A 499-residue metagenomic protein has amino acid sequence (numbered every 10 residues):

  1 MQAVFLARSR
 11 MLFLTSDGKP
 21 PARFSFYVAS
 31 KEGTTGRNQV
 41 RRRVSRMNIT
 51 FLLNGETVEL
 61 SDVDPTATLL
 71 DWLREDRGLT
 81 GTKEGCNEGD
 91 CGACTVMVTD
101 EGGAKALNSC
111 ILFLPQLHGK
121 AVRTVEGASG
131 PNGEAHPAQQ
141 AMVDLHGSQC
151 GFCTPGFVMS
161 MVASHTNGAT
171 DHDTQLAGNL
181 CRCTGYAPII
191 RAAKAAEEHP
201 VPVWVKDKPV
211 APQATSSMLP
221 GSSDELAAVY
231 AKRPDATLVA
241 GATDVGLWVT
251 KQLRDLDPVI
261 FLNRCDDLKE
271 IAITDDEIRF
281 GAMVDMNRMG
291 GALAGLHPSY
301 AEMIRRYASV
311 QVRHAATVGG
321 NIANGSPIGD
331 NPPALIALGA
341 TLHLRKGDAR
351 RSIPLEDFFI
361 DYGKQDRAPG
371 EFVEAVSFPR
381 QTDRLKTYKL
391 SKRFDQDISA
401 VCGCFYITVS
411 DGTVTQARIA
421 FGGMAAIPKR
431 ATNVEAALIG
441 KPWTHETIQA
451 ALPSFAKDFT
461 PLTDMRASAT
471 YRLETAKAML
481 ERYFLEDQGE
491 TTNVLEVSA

Functional and structural regions predicted by a protein language model:
Y27, K31-R46: Short, Lys/Arg-enriched N-terminal segments with co-localized hydrophobic residues within the first ~10-30 amino acids
M47-E56: Eukaryote-biased recognition of intrinsically disordered, low-complexity regulatory segments
T57, M97-V98, G102, A106-S109 (+5 more regions): C-terminal structural segment of proteins
V58-D64: Short, contiguous acidic and Ser/Thr-rich linear segments
D71-G92, G127-F152, H165-R182, S309-A315: Immediate flanking context of iron-sulfur cluster ligation sites
C86, D90-T95, G103-L114: Acidic (E/D-rich), amphipathic helical modules within compact regulatory domains
